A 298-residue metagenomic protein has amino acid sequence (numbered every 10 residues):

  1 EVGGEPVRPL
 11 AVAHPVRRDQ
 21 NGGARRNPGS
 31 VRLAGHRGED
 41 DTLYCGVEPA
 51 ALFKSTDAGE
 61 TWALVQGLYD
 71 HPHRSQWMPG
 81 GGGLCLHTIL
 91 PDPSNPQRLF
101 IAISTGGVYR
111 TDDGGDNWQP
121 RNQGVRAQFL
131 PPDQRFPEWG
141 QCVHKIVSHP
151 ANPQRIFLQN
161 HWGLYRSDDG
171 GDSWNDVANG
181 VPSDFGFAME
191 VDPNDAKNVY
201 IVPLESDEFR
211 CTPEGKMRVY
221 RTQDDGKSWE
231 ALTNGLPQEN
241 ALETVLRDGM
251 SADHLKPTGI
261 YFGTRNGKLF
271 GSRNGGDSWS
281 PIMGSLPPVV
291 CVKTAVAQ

Functional and structural regions predicted by a protein language model:
E1-Q298: Extracellular glycan-interacting surfaces
